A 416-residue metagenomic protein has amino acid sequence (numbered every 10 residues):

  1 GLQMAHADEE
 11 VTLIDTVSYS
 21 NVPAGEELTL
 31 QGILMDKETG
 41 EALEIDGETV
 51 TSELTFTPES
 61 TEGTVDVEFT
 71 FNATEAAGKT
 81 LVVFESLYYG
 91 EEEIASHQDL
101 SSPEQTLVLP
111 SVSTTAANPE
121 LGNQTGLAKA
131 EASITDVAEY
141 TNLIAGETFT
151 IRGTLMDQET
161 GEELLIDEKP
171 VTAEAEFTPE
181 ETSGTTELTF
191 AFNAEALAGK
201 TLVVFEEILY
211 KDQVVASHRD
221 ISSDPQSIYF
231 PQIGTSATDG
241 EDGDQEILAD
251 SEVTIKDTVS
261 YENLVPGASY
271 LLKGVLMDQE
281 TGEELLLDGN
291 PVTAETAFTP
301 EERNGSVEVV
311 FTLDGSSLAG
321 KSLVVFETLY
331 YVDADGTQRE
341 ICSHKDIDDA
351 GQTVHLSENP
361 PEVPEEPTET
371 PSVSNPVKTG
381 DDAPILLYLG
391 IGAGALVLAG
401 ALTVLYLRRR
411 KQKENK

Functional and structural regions predicted by a protein language model:
G1-Q3, S113-Q124, G234-Q245, N375-K378: Short, solvent-exposed loop/edge segments of extracellular or virion-exposed proteins
Q3-V11, N123-A132, Q245-V253: Short, solvent-exposed loop/linker segments at the N-terminal edge of repeated beta-sheet extracellular domains
E59-T70, E180-A191, E301-T312: Aromatic sugar-binding surface patches on proteins that engage polysaccharides or sugar-phosphate polymers
A73-V83, A194-V204, G315-V325: Short glycine/proline/serine/threonine-rich loop/turn segments at secondary-structure transition edges
E93-P110, V214-P231, D335-P361: Short beta-strand elements
H355-A383: C-terminal low-complexity, Ser/Thr- and acidic/Pro-rich disordered "stalk" regions positioned immediately N-terminal
G380-G394: Juxtamembrane/start-of-transmembrane alpha-helix segments at the extracytoplasmic/lumenal side of membrane anchors
V397-K416: C-terminal membrane-anchoring or membrane-association module
